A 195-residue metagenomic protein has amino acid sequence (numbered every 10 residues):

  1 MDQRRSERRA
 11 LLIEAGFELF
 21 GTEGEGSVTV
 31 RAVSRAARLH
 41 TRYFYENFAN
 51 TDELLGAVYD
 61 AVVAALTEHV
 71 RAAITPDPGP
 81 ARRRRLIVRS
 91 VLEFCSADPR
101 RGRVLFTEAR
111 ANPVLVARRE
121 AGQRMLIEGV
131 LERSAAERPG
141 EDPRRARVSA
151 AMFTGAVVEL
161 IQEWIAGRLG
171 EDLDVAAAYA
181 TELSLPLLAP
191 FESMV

Functional and structural regions predicted by a protein language model:
M1-E7, R138-E141, E192-V195: N-terminal intrinsically disordered/low-complexity leader segments
R5-G16, V33, V58-V62, L66: Generic hydrophobic, amphipathic alpha-helix propensity
L11, L19-E53, A57: Helix-turn-helix
A57, R71-R100: Hydrophobic alpha-helical connector segments
V70-D77, L105-A109, S134-E137, W164-R168: Secondary-structure edge/capping motif, primarily at the C-terminal ends of alpha-helices and the immediately following
S96-V116, L131-S134, Q162: Amphipathic alpha-helical segments used for helix-helix packing
P113-R138, R144-E159, E182-L185, A189: Amphipathic alpha-helical packing segments from all-alpha helical-bundle domains
E132, R147, E163-V195: C-terminal peripheral helix-coil segments that are non-catalytic and often amphipathic
